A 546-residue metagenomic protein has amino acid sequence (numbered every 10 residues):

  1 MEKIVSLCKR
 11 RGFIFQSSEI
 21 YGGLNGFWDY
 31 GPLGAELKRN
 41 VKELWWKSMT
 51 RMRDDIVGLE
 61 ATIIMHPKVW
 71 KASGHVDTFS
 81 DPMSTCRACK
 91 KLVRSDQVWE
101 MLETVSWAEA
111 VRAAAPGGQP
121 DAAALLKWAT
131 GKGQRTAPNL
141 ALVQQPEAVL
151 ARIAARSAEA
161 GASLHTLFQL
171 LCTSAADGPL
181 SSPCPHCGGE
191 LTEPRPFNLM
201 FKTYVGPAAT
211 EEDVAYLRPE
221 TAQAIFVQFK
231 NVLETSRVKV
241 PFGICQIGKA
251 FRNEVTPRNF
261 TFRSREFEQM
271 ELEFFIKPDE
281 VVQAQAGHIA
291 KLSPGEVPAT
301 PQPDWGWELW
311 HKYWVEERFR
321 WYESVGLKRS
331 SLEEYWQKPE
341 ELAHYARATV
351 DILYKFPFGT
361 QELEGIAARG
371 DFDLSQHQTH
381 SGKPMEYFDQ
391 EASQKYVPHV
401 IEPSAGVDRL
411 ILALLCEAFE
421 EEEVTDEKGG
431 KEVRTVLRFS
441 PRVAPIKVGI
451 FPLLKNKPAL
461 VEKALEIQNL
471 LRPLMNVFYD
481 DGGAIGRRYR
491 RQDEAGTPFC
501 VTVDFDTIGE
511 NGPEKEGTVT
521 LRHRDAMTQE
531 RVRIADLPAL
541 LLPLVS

Functional and structural regions predicted by a protein language model:
M1-S546: NTP/phosphate- and nucleic-acid-binding module
